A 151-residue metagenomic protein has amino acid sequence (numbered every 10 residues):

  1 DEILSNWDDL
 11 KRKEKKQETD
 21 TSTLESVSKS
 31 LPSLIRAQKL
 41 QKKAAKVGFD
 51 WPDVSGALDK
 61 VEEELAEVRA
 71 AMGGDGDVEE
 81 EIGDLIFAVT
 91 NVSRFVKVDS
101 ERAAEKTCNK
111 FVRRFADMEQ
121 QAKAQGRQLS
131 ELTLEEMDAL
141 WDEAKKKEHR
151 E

Functional and structural regions predicted by a protein language model:
D1-I82, I86-E151: Flexible "arm" and connector segments at domain edges
